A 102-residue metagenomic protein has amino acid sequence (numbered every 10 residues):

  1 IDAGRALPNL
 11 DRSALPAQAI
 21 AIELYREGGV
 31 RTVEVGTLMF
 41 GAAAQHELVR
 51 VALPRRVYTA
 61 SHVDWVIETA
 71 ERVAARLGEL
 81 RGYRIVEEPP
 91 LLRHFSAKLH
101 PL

Functional and structural regions predicted by a protein language model:
I1-A6, R50-P54: A short beta-alpha structural unit
D2, G36-L38: Active-site pocket-lining segment
D2-R26, A44: Active-site loop ensemble at the mouth of alpha/beta enzyme cores that anchors a bound cofactor
E27, L38-L102: PLP-dependent enzyme catalytic core of the Aspartate aminotransferase-like
